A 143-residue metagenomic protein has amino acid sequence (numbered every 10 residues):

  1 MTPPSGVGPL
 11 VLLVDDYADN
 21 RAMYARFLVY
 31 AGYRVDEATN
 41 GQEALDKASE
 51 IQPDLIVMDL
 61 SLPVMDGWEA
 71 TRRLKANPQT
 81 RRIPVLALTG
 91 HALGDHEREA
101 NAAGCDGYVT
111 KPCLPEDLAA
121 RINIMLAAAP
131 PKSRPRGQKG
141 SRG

Functional and structural regions predicted by a protein language model:
A22-Y30: Charged docking surfaces used in two-component/phosphorelay signaling
G32-T39, K47: Short hydrophobic/Thr-rich beta-strand motif most characteristic of the beta2 strand and flanking loop of CheY-like
I51-V57, L62: Active-site beta3 strand of CheY-like receiver
P63, R81, L93, K111-P112: The feature encodes the CheY-like receiver
D106: Short, glycine/charged-rich "phosphate-handling" switch motifs in NTP-dependent and phosphotransfer domains
C113-N123: C-terminal output helix
